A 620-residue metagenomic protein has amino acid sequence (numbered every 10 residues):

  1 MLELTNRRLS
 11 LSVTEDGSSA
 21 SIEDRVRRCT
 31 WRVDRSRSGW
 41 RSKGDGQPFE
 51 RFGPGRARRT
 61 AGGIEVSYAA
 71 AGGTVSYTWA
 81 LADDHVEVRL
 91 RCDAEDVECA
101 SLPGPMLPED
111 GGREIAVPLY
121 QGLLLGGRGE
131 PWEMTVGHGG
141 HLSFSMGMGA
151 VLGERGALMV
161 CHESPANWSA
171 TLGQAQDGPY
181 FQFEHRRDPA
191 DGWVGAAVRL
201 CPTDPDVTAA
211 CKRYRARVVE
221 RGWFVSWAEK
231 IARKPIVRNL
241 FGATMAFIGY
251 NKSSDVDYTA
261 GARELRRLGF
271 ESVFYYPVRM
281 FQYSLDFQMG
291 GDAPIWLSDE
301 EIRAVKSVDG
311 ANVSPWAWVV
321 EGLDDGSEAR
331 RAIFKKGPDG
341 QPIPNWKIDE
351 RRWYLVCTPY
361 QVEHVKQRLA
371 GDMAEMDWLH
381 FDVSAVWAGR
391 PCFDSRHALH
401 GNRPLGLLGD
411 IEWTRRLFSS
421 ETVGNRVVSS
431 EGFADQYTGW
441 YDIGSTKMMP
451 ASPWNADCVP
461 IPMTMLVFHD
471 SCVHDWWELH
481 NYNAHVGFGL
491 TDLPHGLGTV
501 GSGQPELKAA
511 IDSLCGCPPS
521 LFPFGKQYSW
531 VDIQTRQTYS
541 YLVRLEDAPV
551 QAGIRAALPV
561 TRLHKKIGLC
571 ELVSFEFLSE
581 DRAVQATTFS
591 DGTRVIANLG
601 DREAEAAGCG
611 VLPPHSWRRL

Functional and structural regions predicted by a protein language model:
M1-R7, P48-G53, A61-G62, P342-W346 (+1 more regions): Generic detector of solvent-exposed, compositionally biased contiguous segments
L2-L285, G290-G291, A304-N312, A317-V319 (+2 more regions): Carbohydrate-recognition beta-sandwich/jelly-roll modules in extracellular/periplasmic carbohydrate-active proteins
L9, Y68, I343-E350, L399: A generic structural signal for ordered alpha-helices
A20-R27, G178-A210, V237-Y250, G326 (+3 more regions): Active-site-proximal substrate-binding groove within the catalytic cores of carbohydrate-active enzymes
R32, G39-R41, G129, W227 (+3 more regions): Short, surface-exposed, polar/charged, turn-prone segments marking secondary-structure boundaries
S253-Y276, Q288-F381: Substrate-binding cleft of carbohydrate-active enzyme catalytic domains
R279-M280, V319-E321, A385-V386, D435: Conserved beta-strand edge residues that scaffold enzyme active sites
Y283-A293, P391-L399: Surface-exposed, active-site-proximal loop segments in enzymatic domains
